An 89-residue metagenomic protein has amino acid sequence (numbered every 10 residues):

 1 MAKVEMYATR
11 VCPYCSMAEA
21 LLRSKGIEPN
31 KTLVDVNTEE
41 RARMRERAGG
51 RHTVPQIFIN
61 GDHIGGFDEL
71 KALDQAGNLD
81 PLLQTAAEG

Functional and structural regions predicted by a protein language model:
M1-K3, Q84-G89: Compositionally biased, disordered extreme N-termini, encompassing classical targeting presequences
M1-N30: Local sequence-structure signature of Cys/Sec-based thiol-disulfide redox active-site neighborhoods
S16, E39, G65: Residues that form or flank phosphate/diphosphate-binding pockets in enzymes that use nucleotide phosphates
N30-T32, D62: Structural signal for short hydrophobic segments within the conserved structured cores of catalytic domains across
V34-H52, N78-T85: Thioredoxin-like thiol-disulfide oxidoreductase module
G49-F58, D68: Structural micro-motif
I59-A86: Non-catalytic, surface beta->alpha helical segment in thiol-disulfide oxidoreductase systems
